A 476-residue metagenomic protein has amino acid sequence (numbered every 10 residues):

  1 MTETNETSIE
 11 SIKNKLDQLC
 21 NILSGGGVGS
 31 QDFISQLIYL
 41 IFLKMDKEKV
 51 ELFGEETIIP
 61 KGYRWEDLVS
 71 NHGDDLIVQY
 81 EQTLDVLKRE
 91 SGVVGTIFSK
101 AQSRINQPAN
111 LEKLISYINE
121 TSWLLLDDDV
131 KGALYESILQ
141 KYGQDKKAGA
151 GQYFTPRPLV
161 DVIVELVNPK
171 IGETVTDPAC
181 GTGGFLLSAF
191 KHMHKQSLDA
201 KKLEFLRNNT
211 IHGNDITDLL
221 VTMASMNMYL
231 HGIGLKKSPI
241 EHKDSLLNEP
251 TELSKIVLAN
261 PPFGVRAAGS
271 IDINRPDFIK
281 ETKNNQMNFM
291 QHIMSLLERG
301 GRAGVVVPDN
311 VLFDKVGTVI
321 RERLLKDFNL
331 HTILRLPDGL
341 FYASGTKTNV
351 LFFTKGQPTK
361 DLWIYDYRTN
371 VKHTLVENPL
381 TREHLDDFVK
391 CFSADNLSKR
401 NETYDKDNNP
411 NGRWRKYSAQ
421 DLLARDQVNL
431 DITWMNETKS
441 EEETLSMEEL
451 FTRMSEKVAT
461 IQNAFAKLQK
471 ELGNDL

Functional and structural regions predicted by a protein language model:
M1-I171, K236-S245, R335-D338, K360-N370 (+2 more regions): Non-catalytic, mostly N-terminal accessory regions of nucleic-acid modification and defense proteins
M1-T4, L247-K255, G264-L422: Signature of N6-adenine DNA methyltransferases within the class I
G25, A200-K202, L340: Residues embedded in well-ordered secondary-structure elements
I41-D46, W123, L139-G143, H194 (+8 more regions): Non-catalytic alpha-helical coupling and interface elements of nucleotide-dependent molecular machines and regulators
K44, S99, L186, G269-S270: Juxtamembrane/membrane-water interface recognition
W123, K202-E204, L296: Surface-exposed acidic, glycine-flexible loop patches that form ligand/cofactor-binding and adhesion interfaces
G149-A259, G264-A268, N274-D277, E281-K283 (+5 more regions): Conserved S-adenosyl-L-methionine
